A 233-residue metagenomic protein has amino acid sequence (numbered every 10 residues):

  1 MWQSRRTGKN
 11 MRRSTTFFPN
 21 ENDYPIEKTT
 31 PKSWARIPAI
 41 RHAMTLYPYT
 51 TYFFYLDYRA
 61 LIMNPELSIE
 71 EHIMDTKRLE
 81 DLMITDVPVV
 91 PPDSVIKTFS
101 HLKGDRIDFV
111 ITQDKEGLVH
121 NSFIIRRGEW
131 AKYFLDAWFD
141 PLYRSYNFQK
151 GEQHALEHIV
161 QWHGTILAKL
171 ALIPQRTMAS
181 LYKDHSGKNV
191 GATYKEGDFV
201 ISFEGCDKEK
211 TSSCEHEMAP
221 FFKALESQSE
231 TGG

Functional and structural regions predicted by a protein language model:
M1, N20-Y24, K115, R126 (+1 more regions): Short loop/turn segments at strand-loop or loop-helix junctions that form parts of catalytic or ligand-binding pockets
M1-T50: N-terminal anchoring/stem segment of glycosyltransferases
M1-T7, Y49, S68-I69, D75-E80 (+3 more regions): Juxtamembrane luminal stem/stalk of type II transmembrane Golgi/ER carbohydrate-processing enzymes
S4, G8, T29-S33, T112-E116 (+2 more regions): Aromatic-acidic/polar surface patches that form glycan- and anion
K9, T16, I40, I96-S100 (+1 more regions): Short amphipathic alpha-helical segments and helix-helix/interface helices
N20, F54-L56, V110-I111, A171-I173 (+1 more regions): Hydrophobic/aromatic beta-strand patches that form the interior of the parallel beta-sheet core in alpha/beta enzyme
K32, R36-I111, K115-G117, S122-K132: GT-A fold catalytic core of metal-dependent nucleotide-sugar glycosyltransferases, centered on the diacidic
P38, E116-G233: Catalytic core and acceptor-binding pocket of nucleotide-sugar-dependent glycosyltransferases
